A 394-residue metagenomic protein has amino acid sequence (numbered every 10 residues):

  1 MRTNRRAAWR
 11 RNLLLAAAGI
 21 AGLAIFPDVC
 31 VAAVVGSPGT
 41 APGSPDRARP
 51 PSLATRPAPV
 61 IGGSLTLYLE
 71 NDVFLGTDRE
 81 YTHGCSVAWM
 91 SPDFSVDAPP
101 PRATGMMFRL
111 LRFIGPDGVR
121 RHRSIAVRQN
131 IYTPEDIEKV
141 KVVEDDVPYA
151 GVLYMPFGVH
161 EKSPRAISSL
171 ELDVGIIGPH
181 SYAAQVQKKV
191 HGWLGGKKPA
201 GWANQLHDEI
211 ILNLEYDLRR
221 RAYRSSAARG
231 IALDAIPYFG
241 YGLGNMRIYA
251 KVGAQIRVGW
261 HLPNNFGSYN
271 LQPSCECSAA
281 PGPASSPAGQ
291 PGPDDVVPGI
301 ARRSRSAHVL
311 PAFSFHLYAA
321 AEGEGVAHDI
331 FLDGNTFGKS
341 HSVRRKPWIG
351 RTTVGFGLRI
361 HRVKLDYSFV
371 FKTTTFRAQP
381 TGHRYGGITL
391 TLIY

Functional and structural regions predicted by a protein language model:
A32-G39, G43-S95, H122, V127 (+3 more regions): Short glycine/proline- and aromatic-enriched beta-strand/turn motifs that initiate or cap beta-hairpins
A48-G62, F94-R121, K162-S169, A222-A235 (+2 more regions): Short loop/turn motifs that connect adjacent beta-strands in outer-membrane beta-barrel proteins
L65-N71, R123-I131, L172-G178, L218 (+5 more regions): Transmembrane beta-barrel strands of outer-membrane/channel proteins
R79-C85, Y149-L153, S168, D208-L214 (+7 more regions): Residues that define the transmembrane beta-barrel architecture of outer-membrane proteins
A88-M90, G158-H160, D217-R221, Q255-G259 (+2 more regions): Transmembrane beta-barrel domains of outer membrane proteins
R109-V186: Long, hydrophobic/aromatic-enriched structural stretches that serve as scaffold segments
E135-K139, H261-Y394: Outer membrane beta-barrel transmembrane domains
V140-E144, K198-N204, G240, K339-S342 (+1 more regions): Extracellular loop and loop/strand-boundary signature of outer-membrane beta-barrel proteins
